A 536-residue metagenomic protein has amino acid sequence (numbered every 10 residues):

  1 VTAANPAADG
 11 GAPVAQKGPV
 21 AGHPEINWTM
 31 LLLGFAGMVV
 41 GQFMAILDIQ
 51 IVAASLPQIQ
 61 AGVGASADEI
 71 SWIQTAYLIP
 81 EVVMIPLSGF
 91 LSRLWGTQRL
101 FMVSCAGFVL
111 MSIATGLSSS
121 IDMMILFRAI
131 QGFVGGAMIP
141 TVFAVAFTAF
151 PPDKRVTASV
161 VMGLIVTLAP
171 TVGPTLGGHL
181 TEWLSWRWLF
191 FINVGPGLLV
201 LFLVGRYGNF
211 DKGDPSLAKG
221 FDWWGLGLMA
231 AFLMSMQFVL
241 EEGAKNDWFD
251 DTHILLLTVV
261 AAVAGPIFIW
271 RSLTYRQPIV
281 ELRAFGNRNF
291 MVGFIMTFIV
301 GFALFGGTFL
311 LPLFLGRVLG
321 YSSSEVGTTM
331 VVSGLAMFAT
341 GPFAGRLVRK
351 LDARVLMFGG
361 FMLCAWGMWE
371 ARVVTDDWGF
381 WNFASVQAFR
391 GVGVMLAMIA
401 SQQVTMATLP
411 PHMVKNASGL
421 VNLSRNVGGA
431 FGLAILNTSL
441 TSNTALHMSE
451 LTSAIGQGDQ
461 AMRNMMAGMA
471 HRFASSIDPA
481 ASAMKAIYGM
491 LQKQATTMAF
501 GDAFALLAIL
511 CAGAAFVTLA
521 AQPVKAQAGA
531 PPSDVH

Functional and structural regions predicted by a protein language model:
T2-L47: Cytosolic juxtamembrane N-terminal segment immediately preceding the first transmembrane helix of multi-pass
G11-P13, K17-V20, P24, E69 (+4 more regions): Hydrophobic transmembrane architecture of multi-pass small-molecule transporters
T29-G89, R93-F101, G107, S112 (+6 more regions): Transmembrane core module of solute transporters
E69, K154-V161, M413-L420: Cytoplasmic loop-to-transmembrane helix junctions
L78, I85-G227, E242, D251 (+1 more regions): Helix-loop-helix hairpins in multi-pass membrane proteins, especially solute transporters
V161-I165, M296, L420-S424: Hydrophobic alpha-helical segments of secondary membrane carriers
V172-T181, A344, G432, L436-L440: Small-residue (Gly/Pro/Ala) motifs that create kinks and tight helix-helix packing interfaces
V194-K212, A231-E242, V260-T274, A515-Q522: C-terminal membrane-cytosol helix-exit motif in multi-pass small-molecule transporters
